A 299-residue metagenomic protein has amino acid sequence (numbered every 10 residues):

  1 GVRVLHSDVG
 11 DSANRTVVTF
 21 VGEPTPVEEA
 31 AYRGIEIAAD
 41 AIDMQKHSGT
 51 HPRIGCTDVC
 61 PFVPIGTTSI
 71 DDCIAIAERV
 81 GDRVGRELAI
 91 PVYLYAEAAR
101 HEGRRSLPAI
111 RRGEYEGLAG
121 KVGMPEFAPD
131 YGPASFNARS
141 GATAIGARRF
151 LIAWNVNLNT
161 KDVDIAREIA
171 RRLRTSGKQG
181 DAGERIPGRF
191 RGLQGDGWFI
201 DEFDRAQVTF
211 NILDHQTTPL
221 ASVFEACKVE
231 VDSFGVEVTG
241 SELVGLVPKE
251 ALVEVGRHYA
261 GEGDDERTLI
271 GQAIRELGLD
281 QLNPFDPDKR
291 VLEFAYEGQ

Functional and structural regions predicted by a protein language model:
G1-Q299: Long, contiguous binding/interaction regions
